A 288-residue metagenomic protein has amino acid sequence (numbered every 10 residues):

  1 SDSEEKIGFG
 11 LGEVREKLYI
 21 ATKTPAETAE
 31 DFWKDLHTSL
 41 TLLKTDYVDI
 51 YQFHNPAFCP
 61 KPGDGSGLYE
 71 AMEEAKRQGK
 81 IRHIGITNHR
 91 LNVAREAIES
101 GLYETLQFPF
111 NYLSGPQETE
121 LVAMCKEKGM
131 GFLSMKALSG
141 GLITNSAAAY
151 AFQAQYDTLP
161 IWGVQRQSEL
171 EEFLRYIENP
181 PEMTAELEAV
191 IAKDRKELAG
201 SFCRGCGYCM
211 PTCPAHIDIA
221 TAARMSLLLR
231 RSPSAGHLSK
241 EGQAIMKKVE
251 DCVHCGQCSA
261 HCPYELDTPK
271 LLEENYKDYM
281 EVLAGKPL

Functional and structural regions predicted by a protein language model:
S1-L18: N-terminal binding-site loop/beta-alpha segment at the start of enzyme catalytic domains that lines or forms
D2, T24-E27, N88-N92, Q165 (+2 more regions): Short beta->alpha linker loops
I7-G10, A94-A97, L170-F173: Hydrophobic packing residues within well-ordered alpha-helices of enzyme cores
G12, E27-L133, L138-G141: Glycine/proline-rich, positively charged, aromatic-decorated active-site loop/lid region on the catalytic face
K17-I20, Y103-N111, P181-E186: Short hydrophobic/aromatic-enriched beta-strand-loop microsegments
K17-Y19, R82-H83, G131, L159: Proline-centered loop/turn at the N-terminus of a beta-strand
I20-T22, I86, S134, W162: Structural beta-sheet core signal
E120-S134, L138-L288: Structured C-terminal cap/extension of enzyme domains
